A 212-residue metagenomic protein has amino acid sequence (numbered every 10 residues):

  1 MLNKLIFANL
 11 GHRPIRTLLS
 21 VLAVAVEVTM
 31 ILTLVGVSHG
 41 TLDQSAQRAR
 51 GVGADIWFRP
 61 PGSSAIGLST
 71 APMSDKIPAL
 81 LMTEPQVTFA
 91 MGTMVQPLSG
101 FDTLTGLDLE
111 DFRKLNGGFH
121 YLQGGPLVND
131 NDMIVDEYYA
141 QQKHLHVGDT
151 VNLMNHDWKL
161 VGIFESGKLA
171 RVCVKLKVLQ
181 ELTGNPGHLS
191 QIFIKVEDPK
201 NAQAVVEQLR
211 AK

Functional and structural regions predicted by a protein language model:
M1-T29, L42: N-terminal Sec/SRP start-transfer signal
A25, T29-T103, E207-Q208: Hydrophobic, regular-secondary-structure patches
W57, D132, Q191-F193: Short aromatic/hydrophobic contact patches that present stacked aromatics for nucleic-acid/ligand binding
E84, N152-K159, I163-K212: Mechanotransmission and gating elements of multispan inner-membrane complexes involved in transport and envelope
P97-G100, Y121-M133, T150-R171: Beta-strand-rich non-transmembrane domains
L104-K143: Short beta-strand boundary microenvironments
K143-H146, G184-N185: A short glycine-leucine-enriched loop at secondary-structure breakpoints that most characteristically corresponds
